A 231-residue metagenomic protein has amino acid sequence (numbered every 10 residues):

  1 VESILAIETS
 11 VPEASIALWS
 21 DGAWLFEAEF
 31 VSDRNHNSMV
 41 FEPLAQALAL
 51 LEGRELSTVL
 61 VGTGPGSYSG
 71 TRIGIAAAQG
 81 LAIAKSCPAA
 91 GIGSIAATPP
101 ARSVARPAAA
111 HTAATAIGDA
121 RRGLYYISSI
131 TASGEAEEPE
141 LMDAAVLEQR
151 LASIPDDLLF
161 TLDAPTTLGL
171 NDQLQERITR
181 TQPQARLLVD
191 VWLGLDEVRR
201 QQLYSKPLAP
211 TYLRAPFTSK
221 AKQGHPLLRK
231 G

Functional and structural regions predicted by a protein language model:
V1-W24, V31-M39, A90-G231: Oxyanion-binding and handling regions
A17, E29, T58-L60: Short, conserved beta-strand segments within well-ordered enzyme catalytic domains that often line or immediately flank
E42-L44, T63: Short, conserved active-site loops that position catalytic residues or coordinate cofactors/metal ions across diverse
L44, A78, P99: Generic structural marker for isolated residues within well-ordered, non-membrane alpha-helices of soluble domains
L44-T58, R150-L158: Phosphate/pyrophosphate-binding loops at sites that engage ATP/ADP/AMP, CoA/4′-phosphopantetheine, polyphosphate
Q46, Q79, I83, V104-A105 (+1 more regions): Short, well-ordered alpha-helices that flank and scaffold nucleotide-derived cofactor binding pockets
A49-L56, A82-G93, A108-A110: Phosphate-handling active-site elements
L60-S94: DPxDG-like acidic metal-binding loop motif
